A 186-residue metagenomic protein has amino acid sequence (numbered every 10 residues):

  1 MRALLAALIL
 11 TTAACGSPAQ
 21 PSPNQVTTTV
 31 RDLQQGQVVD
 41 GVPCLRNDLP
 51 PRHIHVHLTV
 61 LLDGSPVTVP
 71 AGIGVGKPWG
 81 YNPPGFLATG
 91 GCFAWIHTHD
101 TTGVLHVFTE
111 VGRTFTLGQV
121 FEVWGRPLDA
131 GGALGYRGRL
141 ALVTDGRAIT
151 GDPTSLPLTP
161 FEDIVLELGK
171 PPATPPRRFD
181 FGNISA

Functional and structural regions predicted by a protein language model:
M1-P18: Secretory targeting and sorting signals
C15-A186: Ubiquitin-like/PB1-type beta-grasp interaction modules and other compact soluble beta-rich domains
